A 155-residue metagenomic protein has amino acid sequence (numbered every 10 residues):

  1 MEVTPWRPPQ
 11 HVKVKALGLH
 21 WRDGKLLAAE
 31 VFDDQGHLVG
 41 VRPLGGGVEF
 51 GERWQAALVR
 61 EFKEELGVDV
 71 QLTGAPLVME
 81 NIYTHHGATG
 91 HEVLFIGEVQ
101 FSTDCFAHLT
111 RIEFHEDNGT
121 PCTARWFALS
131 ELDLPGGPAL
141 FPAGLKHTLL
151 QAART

Functional and structural regions predicted by a protein language model:
M1-L19, D23: Acidic, metal-coordinating catalytic segment for phosphate/diphosphate chemistry, firing primarily on the Nudix
M1-P8, T84-H86, R111-F114: Short, P/G- and charge-enriched loop/turn segments at secondary-structure junctions
P8-V12, G40, G87-V93, N118-P121: A generic structural micro-feature
H20, E98-Q100, W126-A128: Short, well-ordered beta-strand micro-motif
R22-E64: Conserved Nudix-box catalytic region and its N-terminal flanking loop in Nudix hydrolases and closely related
Q35, V39, F106-T155: Nudix hydrolase/Nudix homology domain
D69-V78: A short coil-to-beta-strand element that immediately follows conserved catalytic motifs
Y83-R111: Active-site-adjacent beta-strand/loop module that shapes the phosphate/pyrophosphate-binding cleft
